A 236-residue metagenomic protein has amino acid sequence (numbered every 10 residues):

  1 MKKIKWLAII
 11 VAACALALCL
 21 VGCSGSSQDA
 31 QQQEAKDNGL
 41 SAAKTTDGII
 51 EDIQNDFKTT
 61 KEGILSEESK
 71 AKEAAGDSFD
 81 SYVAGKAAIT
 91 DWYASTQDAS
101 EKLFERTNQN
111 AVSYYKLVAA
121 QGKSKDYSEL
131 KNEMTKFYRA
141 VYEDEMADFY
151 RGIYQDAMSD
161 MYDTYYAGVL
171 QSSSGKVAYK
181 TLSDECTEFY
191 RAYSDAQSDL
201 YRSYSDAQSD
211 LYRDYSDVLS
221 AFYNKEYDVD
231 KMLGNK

Functional and structural regions predicted by a protein language model:
M1-I10: Bacterial N-terminal signal peptides that target proteins for export
I10-A17: Hydrophobic helical h-region of N-terminal Sec-dependent signal peptides in bacterial secretory/periplasmic proteins
C19-G22: C-terminal motif of bacterial Sec signal peptides marking the signal peptidase cleavage site
G25-E105: Immediate post-signal-peptide N-terminus of mature secreted/exported proteins
G25-S27, A119-D126, Y142-M146, Y150 (+4 more regions): Small-xxx-small helix-packing motif
D56, T60, A71, A75-S78 (+5 more regions): C-terminal amphipathic alpha-helix
T107, A111-V112, K116-M134: Charged heptad-repeat coiled-coil "stalk" segments of single-pass membrane proteins that scaffold or bridge
